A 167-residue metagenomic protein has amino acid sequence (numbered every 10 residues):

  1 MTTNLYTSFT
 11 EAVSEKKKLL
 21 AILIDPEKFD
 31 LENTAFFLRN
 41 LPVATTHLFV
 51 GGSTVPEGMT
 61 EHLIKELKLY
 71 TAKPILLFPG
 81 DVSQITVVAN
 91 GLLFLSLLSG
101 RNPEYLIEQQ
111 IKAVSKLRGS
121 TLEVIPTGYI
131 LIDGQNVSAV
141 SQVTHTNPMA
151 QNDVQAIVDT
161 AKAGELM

Functional and structural regions predicted by a protein language model:
M1-E66, Y70-A72, H145-L166: Conserved N-terminal beta1-alpha1 strand-loop-helix module at the mouth
K18-I24, T46-V50, I75-L77, L92-F94 (+1 more regions): Hydrophobic faces of well-ordered beta-strands that scaffold small-molecule active sites in alpha/beta enzyme cores
L23-F29, S53, G80-V82, L97 (+1 more regions): Active-site beta-loop-alpha junctions enriched in small/polar residues
T60-D81, A113-I125: Alpha-helix-loop-beta-strand connector modules within alpha/beta enzyme cores
Q84-K162, L166-M167: Conserved anion-binding
